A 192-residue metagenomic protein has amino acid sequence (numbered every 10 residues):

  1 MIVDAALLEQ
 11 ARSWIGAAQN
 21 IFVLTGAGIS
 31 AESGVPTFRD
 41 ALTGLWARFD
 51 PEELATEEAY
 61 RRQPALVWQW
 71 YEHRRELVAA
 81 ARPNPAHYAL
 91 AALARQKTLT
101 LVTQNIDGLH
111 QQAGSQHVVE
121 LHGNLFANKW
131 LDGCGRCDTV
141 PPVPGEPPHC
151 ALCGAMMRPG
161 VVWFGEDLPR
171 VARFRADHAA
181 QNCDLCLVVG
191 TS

Functional and structural regions predicted by a protein language model:
M1-S192: Conserved catalytic core of sirtuin-type NAD+-dependent deacylases
